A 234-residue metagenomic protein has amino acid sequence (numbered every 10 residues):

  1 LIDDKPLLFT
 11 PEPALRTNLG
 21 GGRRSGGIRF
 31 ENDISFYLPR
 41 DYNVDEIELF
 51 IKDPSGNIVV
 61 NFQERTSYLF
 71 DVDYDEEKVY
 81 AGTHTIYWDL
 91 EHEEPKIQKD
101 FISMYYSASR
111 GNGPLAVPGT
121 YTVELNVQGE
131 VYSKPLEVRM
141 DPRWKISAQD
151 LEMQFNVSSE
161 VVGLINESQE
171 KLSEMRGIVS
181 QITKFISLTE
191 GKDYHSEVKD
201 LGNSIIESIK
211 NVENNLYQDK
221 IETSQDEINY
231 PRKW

Functional and structural regions predicted by a protein language model:
L1-W234: C-terminal low-complexity, glycine/proline- and small-hydrophobic-enriched intrinsically disordered tails that act as
